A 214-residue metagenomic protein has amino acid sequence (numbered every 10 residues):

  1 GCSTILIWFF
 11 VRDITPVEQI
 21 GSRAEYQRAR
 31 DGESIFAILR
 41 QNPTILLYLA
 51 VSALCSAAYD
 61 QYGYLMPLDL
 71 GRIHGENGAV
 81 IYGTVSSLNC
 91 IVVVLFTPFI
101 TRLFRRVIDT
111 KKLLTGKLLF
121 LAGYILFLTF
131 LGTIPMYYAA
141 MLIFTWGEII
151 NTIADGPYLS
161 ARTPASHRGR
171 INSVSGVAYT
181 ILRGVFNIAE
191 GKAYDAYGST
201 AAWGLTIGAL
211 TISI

Functional and structural regions predicted by a protein language model:
G1-I20, I214: C-terminal membrane-cytosol helix-exit motif in multi-pass small-molecule transporters
D13-Y48: Juxtamembrane intracellular "pre-TM" segments in multi-pass secondary transporters
Q41-Y62, L142: Pair of pore-lining "gating" transmembrane helices in MFS-fold secondary transporters
Y64-Y82: Short amphipathic helix-loop junctions that connect adjacent transmembrane helices in Major Facilitator Superfamily/SLC
L95-D109, Y194-D195: Helix-to-loop junctions at the C-terminal end of transmembrane segments in multipass secondary transporters
K111-L126, I207: Structural signature of the two symmetry-related core transmembrane helices
I150-T163: Intracellular juxtamembrane helix-capping segments at the cytosolic ends of symmetry-related transmembrane helices
S166-Y197: A late C-terminal transmembrane helix in Major Facilitator Superfamily
